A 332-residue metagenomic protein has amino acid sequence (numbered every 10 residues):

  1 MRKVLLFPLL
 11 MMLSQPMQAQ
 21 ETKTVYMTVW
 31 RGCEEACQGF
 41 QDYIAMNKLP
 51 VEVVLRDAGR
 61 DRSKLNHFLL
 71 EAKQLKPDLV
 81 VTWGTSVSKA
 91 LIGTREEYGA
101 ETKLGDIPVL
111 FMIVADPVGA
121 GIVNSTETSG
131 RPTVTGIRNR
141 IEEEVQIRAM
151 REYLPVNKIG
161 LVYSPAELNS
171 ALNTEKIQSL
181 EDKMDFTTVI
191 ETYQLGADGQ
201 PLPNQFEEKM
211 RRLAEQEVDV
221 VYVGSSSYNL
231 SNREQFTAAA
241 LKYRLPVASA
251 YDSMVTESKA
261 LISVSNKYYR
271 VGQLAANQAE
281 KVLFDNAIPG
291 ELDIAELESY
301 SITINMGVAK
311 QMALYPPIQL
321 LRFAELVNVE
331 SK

Functional and structural regions predicted by a protein language model:
V4-L13: Sec-dependent N-terminal signal peptides
A19-K332: Short hydrophobic alpha-helices and adjacent helix-cap/hinge residues
